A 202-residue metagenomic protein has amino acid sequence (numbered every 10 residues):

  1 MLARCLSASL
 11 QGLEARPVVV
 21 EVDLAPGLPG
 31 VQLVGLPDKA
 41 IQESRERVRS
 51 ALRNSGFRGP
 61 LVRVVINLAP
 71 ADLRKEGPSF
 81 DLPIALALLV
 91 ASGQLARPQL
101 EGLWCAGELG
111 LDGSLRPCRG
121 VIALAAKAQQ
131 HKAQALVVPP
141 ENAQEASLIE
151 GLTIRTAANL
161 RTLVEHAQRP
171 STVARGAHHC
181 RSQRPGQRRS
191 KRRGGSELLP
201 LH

Functional and structural regions predicted by a protein language model:
M1-H202: Peripheral, non-AAA+ core regions of ATP-driven protein-machinery
